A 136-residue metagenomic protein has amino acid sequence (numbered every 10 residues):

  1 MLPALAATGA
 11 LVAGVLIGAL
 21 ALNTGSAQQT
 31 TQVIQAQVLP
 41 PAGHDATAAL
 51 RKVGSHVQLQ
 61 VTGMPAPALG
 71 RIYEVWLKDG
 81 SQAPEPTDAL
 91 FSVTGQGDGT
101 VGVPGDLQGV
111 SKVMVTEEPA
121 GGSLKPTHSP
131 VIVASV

Functional and structural regions predicted by a protein language model:
M1-V136: N-terminal targeting/export leaders
